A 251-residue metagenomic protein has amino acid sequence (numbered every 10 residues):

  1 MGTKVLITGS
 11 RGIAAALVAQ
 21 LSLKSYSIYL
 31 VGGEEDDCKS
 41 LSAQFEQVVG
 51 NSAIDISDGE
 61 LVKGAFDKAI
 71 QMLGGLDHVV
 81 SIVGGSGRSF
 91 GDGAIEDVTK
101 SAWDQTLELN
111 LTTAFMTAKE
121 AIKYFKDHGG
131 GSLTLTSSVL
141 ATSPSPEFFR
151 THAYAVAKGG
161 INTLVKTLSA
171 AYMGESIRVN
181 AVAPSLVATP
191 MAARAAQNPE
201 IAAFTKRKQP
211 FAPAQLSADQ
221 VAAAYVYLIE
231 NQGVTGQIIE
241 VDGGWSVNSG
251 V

Functional and structural regions predicted by a protein language model:
G2-Y29: Canonical Rossmann dinucleotide-binding motif of NAD(H)/NADP(H)-dependent dehydrogenases/reductases, specifically
T3, G75-L76, F125-S138, G174-I177 (+1 more regions): Active-site loop of short-chain dehydrogenase/reductase
G85, T134-G160, V165-G174, L186: Catalytic loop of short-chain dehydrogenase/reductase
F90-L107, T205: Substrate-binding pocket helix/loop in short-chain dehydrogenase/reductase
A118-K119, K166: A short, exposed helix-loop element centered on a Lys and neighboring polar residues
P199-Q220: Catalytic Tyr-x(3-8)-Lys segment
S217-V241, S246: C-terminal substrate-recognition "lid" of short-chain dehydrogenase/reductases
